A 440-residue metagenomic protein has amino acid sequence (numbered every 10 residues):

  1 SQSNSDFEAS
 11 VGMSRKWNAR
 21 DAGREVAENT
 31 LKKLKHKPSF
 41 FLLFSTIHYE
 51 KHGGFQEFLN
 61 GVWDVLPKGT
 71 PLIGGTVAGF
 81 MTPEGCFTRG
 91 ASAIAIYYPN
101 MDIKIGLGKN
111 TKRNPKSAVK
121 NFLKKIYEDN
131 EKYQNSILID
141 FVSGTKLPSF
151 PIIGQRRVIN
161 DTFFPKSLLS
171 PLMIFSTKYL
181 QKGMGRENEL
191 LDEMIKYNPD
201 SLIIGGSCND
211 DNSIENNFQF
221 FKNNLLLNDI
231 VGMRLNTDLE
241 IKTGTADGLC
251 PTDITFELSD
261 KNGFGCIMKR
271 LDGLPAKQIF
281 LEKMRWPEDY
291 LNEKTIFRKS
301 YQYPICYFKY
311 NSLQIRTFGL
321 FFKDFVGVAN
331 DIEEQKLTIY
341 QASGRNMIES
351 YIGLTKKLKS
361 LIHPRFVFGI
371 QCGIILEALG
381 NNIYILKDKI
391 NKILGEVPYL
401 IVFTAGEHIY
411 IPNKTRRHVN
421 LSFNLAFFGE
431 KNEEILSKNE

Functional and structural regions predicted by a protein language model:
S1-F40, F44-F58, V62, G69-P71 (+3 more regions): Small-residue-enriched flexible segments
